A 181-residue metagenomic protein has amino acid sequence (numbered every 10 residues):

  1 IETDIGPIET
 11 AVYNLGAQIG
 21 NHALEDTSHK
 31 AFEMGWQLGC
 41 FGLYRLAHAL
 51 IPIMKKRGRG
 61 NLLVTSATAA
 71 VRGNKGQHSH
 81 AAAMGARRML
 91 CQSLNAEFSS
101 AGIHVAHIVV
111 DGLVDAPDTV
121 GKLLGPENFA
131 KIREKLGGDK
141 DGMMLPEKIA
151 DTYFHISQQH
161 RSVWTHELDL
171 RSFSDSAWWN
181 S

Functional and structural regions predicted by a protein language model:
I1-G6: Conserved amphipathic alpha-helix within the SDR
E9, E25-Y44, L63, R87: Catalytic Tyr-X3-Lys loop
Y13-E33, G76: Conserved mid-core segment of classical short-chain dehydrogenase/reductases
A17, G35, K55, N61-A86 (+3 more regions): Catalytic loop of short-chain dehydrogenase/reductase
H22-L24, R57, N74-K75, T119: Conserved catalytic-core motifs of eukaryotic protein kinase domains, centered on the activation segment
L38-K56: Amphipathic alpha-helical dimer-interface segment in Rossmann-like NAD(P)H-dependent oxidoreductases
Y44, H48, A83-A96, A150-F154: Conserved active-site helix of classical SDR/Rossmann-fold NAD(P)-dependent CH-OH oxidoreductases
S100-I103, H107-G112, P126-W179: C-terminal helical subdomain
